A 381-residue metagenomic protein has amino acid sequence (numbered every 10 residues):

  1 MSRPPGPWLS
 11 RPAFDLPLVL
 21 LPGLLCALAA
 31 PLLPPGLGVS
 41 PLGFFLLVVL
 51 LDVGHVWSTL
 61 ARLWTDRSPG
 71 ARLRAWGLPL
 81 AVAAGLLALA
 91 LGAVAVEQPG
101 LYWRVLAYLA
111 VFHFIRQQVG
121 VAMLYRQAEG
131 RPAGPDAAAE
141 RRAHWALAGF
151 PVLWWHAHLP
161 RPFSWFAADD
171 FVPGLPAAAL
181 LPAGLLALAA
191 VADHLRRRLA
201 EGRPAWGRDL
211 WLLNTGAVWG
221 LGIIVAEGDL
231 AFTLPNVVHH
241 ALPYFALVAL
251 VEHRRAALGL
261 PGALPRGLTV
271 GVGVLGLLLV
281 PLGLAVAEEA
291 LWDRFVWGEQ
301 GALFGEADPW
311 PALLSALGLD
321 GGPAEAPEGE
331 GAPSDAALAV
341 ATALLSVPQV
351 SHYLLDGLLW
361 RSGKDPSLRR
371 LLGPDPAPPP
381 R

Functional and structural regions predicted by a protein language model:
S2-L21: N-terminal membrane topogenic signal
L28-L42: Short, hydrophobic transmembrane alpha-helix segments
V39-V53, W103-V111, G174-L185: Structural signature of hydrophobic alpha-helical transmembrane segments
G43-T65, F114-Q118: Central hydrophobic cores of alpha-helical transmembrane segments in multi-pass inner-membrane proteins across all
T65-A75, R126-A138, L195-G207, G259-G267: Membrane-interface helix-boundary motifs at transmembrane edges
S68, R72, L91-L175: Membrane-interface helix-loop-helix junctions at boundaries between adjacent transmembrane segments
L106-V119, A139-P160, A177-D193, G207-A226 (+4 more regions): Alpha-helical transmembrane segments of multi-pass integral membrane proteins
P160-P173, A290-S334: Membrane-interfacial helical/loop segments at transmembrane boundaries in membrane proteins
